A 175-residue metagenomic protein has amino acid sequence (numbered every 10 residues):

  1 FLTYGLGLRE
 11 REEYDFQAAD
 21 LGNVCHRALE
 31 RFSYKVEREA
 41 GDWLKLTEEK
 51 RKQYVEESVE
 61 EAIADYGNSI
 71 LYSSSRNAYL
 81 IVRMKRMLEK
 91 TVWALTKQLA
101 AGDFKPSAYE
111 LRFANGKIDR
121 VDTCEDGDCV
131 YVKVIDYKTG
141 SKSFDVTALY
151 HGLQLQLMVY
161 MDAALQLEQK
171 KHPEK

Functional and structural regions predicted by a protein language model:
F1-R31, K35: C-terminal, charged and often intrinsically disordered regions of DNA end-processing helicases and nucleases
L2-R9, E37-R38, E61-Y72, I135-S143: Short acidic (Asp/Glu) and glycine-rich catalytic loops that position anionic groups and cofactors
L2-T3, H26-S33, K85, E89-V92 (+4 more regions): Short, well-ordered alpha-helical packing segments
L8-F16, R38-L44, Q169-K171: Short, polar/flexible loop-turn hinges at active-site or ligand-entry regions and domain interfaces
R11-G22, S74, A78, V146-H151: Short, charged/polar micro-motifs that form catalytic or ligand-binding hotspots
A28-F113: A non-catalytic, helix-rich entry segment at domain boundaries
A101-F104, K170-K175: Short helix-terminating capping/connector loops at secondary-structure junctions
P106-E168: Non-catalytic protein-protein interaction segments used by genome-maintenance enzymes to assemble and couple activities
